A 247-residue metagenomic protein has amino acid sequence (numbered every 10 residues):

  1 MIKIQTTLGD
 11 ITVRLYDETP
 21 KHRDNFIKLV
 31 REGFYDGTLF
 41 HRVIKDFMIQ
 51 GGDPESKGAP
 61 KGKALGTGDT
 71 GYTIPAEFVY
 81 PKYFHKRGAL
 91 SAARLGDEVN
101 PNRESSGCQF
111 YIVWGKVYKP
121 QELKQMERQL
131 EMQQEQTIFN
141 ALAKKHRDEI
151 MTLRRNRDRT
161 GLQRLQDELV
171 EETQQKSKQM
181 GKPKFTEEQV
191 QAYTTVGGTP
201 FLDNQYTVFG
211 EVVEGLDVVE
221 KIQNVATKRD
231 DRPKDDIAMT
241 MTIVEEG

Functional and structural regions predicted by a protein language model:
M1-G247: Cyclophilin-like peptidyl-prolyl cis-trans isomerases
